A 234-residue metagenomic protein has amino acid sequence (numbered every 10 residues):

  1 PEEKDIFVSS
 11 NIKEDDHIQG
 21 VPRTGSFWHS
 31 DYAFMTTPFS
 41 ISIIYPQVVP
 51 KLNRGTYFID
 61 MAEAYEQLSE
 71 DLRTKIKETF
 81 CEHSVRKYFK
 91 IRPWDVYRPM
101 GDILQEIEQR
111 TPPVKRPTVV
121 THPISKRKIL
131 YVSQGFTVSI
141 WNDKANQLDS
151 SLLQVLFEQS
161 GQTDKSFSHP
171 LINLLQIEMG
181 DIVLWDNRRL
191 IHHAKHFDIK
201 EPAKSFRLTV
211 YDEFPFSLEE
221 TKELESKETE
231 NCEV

Functional and structural regions predicted by a protein language model:
P1-I182, R188-V234: Non-heme Fe(II) oxygenase catalytic core, chiefly the N-lobe of the double-stranded beta-helix
